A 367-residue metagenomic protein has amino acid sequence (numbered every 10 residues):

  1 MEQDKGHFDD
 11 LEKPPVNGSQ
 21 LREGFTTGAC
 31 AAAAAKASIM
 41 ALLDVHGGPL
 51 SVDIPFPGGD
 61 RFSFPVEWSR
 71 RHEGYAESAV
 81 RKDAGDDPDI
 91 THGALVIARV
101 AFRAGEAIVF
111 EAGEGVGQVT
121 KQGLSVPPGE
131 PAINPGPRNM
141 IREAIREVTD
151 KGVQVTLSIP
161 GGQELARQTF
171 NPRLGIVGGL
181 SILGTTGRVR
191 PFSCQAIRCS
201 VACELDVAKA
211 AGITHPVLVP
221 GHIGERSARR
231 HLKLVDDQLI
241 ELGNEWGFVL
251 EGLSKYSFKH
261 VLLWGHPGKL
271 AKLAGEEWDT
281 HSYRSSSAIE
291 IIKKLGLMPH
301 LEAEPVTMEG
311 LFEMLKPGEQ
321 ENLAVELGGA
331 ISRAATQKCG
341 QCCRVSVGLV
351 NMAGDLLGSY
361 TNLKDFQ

Functional and structural regions predicted by a protein language model:
E2-F8, E12-P15, R22, L174-S181 (+2 more regions): A structural signal for small-residue-enriched, beta-sheet-centric alpha/beta enzyme cores and oligomeric scaffold folds
E2-Q168, P172: Generic N-terminal targeting/processing segments that precede catalytic cores or assembly contacts
G24, R167-V177, L357-Q367: Short, low-complexity, polybasic intrinsically disordered segments
A35-P49, R70, V189-R190, Q195-R198 (+3 more regions): Amphipathic, positively biased hydrophobic alpha-helical segments used for protein targeting and membrane insertion
R71-G74, I97-R99, G117-Q118, P128-P131 (+5 more regions): Short, low-complexity, polar/charged sequence segments that are solvent-exposed and flexible
T91-R103, V350-Q367: C-terminal edge-of-domain segments
T120, L165-R167, A228, L273 (+1 more regions): Short acidic, gly/pro-rich beta-turn/loop elements at beta-sheet edges and active-site/ligand-binding grooves
